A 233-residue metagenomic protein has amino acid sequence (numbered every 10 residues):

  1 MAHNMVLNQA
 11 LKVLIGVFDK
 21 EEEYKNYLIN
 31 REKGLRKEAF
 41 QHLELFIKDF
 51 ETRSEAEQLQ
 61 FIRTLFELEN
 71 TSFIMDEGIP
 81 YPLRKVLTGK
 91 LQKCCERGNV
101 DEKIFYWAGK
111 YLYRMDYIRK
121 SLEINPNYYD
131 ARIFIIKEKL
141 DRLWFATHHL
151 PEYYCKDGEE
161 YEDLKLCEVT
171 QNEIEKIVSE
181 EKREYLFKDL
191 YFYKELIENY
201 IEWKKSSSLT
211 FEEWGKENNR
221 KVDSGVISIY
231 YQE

Functional and structural regions predicted by a protein language model:
A2-K37: N-terminal leader/linker segments that initiate helical-solenoid repeat arrays
A2-N4, R31-E44, M75-T88, K110-D116 (+1 more regions): Helix-turn-helix repeat elements of alpha-solenoid scaffolds
L14-I15, I79, E96, E123: Structural signature of alpha-solenoid helical repeat scaffolds
I15-L28, E44, E51-M75, R97-Y113 (+2 more regions): Amphipathic alpha-helical repeat scaffolds of TPR domains
E44, Q92, R119, E123-P126 (+1 more regions): Alpha-solenoid helical repeat scaffolds
K48, E96, L122-I124, K176: Conserved structural position within tetratricopeptide repeats
L150-E233: Long, ordered, amphipathic alpha-helical scaffolds
